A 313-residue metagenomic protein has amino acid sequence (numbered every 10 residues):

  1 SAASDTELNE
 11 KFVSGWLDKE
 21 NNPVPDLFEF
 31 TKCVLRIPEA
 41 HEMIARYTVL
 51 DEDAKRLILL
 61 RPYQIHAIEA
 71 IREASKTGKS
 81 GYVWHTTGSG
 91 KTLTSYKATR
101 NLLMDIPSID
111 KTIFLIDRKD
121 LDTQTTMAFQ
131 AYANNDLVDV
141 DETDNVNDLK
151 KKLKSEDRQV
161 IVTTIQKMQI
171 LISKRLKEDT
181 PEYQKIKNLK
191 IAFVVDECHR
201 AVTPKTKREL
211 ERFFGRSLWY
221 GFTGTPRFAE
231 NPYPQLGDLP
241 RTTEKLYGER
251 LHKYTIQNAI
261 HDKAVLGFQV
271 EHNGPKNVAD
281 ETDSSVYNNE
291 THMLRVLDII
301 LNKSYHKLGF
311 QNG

Functional and structural regions predicted by a protein language model:
S1-E10, S14, I165-D283, M293-L294: Signature of the SF2 helicase/ATPase Hel1-core->accessory helical subdomain module
S1-I113, D120, Q124-N135, E156-Q159 (+3 more regions): ATP-dependent helicase/translocase motor core
H66-A70, T94-N101, D148, T164-K167 (+2 more regions): Well-ordered alpha-helical segments embedded in enzymatic catalytic cores
S89, K119, V140-K150, I165-I170: Conserved helicase motor
I113-L115, Y220: Conserved hydrophobic packing residues within short motifs/helices of P-loop NTPase cores of ABC-family ATPases
N135-V140, K263: Conserved AMP-binding/adenylation subdomain of ANL enzymes
V146-I161, K185: Conserved motor-coupling elements within RecA-like helicase/translocase cores
A279-G313: Conserved helicase/translocase motor-coupling segment
